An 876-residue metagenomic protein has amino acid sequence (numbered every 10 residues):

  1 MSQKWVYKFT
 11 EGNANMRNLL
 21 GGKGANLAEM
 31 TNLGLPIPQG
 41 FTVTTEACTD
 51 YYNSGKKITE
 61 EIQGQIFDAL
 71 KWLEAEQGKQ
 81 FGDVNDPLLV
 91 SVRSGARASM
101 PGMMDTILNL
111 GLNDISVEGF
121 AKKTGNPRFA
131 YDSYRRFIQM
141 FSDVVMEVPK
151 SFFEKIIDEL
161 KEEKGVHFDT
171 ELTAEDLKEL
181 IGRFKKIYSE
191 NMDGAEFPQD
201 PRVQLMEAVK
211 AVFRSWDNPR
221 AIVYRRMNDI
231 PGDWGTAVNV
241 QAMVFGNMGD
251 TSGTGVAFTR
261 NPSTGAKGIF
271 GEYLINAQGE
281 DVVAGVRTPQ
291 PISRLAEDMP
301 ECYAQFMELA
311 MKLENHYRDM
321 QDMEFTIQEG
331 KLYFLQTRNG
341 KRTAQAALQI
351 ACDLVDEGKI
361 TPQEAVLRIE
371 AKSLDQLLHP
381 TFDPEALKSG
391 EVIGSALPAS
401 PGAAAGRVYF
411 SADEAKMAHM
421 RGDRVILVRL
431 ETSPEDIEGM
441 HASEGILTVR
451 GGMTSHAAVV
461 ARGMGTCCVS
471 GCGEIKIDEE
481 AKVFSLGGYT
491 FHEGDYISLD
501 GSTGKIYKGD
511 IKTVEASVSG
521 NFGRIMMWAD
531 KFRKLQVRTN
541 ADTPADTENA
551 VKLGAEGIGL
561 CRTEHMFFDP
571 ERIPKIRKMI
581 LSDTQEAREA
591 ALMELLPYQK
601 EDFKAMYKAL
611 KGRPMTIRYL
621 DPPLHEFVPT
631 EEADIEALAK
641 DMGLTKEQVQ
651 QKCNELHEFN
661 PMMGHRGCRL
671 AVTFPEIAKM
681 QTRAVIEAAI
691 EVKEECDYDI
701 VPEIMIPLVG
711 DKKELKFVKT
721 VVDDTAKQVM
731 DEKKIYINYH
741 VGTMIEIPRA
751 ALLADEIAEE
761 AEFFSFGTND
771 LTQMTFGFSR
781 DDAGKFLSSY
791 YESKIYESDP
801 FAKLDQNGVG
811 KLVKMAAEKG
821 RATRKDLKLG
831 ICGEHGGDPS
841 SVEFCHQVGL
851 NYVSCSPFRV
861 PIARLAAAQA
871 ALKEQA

Functional and structural regions predicted by a protein language model:
M1-G390, M417, D423-I426, S433-E438 (+11 more regions): Nucleotide/phosphate-binding sheet-loop regions of phosphoryl- and nucleotidyl-transfer enzymes
F41, V449-G451, S470-G473, C561 (+2 more regions): Short beta->alpha connector loops at strand-helix junctions that form conserved, small/polar/Pro-enriched
R93-S94, V518, W528-A876: Conserved alpha/beta-domain cores
V209, L378-F410, R524-T539, D546-N549: Flexible inter-domain linker/hinge segments
N239, Y409, I426-V428, L447 (+3 more regions): Structural motif
S395-E435, L486-R524: Extended, non-globular alpha-helical segments
E444-R450, C468, G830: A short, small-residue-rich loop immediately preceding and capping a beta-strand
M464-T466: Residues forming the flavin
